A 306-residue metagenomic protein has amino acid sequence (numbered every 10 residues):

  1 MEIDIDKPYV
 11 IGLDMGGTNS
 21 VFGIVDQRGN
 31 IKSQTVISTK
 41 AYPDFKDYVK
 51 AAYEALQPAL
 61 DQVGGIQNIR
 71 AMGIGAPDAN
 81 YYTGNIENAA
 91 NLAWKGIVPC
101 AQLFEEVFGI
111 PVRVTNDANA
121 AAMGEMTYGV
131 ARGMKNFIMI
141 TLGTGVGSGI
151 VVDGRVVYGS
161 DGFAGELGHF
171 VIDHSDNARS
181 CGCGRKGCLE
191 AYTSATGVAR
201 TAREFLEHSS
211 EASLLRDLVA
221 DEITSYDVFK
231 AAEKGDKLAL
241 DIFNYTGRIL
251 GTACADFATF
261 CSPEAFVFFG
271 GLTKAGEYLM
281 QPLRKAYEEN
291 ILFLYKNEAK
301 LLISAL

Functional and structural regions predicted by a protein language model:
M1-A71, A79-N85, L103-I110, T127-M134 (+2 more regions): ATP-binding/phosphotransfer module of carbohydrate and carboxylate kinases, centering on a glycine-rich
D14, G73-P77, T115, M139-G145 (+1 more regions): Short beta-strand segments
I86-I97: A charged helix-plus-loop insertion that forms the helical arch/lid used to bind and gate nucleic-acid substrates
N91-A93, R113-N119, M139-L142, L302-L306: Active-site nucleophile and cofactor-binding loops and adjacent substrate-binding regions of central metabolic enzymes
T115-G129: Conserved PLP phosphate-binding loop immediately N-terminal to the Schiff-base lysine helix in PLP-dependent enzymes
V130-Y192: Glycine-rich phosphate-binding loop of actin/hexokinase-like ATP-binding domains
